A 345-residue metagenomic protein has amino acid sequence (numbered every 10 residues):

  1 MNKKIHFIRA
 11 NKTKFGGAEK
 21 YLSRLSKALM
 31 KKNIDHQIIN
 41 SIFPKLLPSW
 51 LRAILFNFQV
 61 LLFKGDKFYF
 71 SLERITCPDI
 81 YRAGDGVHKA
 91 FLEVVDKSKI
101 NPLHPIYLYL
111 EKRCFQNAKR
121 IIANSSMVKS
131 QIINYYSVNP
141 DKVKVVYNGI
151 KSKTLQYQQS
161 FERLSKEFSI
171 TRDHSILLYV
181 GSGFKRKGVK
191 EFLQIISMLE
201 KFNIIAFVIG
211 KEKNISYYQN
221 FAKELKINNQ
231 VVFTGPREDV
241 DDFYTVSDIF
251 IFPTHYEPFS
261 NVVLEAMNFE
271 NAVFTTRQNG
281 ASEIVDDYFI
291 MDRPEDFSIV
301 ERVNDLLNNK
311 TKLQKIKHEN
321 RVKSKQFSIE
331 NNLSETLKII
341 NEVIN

Functional and structural regions predicted by a protein language model:
K20-R24, S175-M198, S216: A conserved mid-protein helix/loop that constitutes part of the nucleotide-sugar donor-binding site
P102-N124: Membrane-proximal helix-turn-helix segments that form the acceptor-binding/catalytic region of lipid-linked
M127, G149: Carbohydrate-associated surface elements
I150-K151, V180-K185, I205-Y218: Glycosyltransferase donor-sugar binding loop
P236, H255: Aromatic "clamp/platform" in nucleotide-sugar-dependent glycosyltransferases that forms part of the donor/acceptor
A272-T275: Short hydrophobic beta-strand element within catalytic cores of glycosyltransferases and related nucleotide-activated
Y288-F297, D305-K310: Conserved acidic donor-binding segment of nucleotide-sugar-dependent glycosyltransferases
D305, K312-Q326, K338: A short, well-ordered alpha-helix in the C-terminal region of glycosyltransferases
